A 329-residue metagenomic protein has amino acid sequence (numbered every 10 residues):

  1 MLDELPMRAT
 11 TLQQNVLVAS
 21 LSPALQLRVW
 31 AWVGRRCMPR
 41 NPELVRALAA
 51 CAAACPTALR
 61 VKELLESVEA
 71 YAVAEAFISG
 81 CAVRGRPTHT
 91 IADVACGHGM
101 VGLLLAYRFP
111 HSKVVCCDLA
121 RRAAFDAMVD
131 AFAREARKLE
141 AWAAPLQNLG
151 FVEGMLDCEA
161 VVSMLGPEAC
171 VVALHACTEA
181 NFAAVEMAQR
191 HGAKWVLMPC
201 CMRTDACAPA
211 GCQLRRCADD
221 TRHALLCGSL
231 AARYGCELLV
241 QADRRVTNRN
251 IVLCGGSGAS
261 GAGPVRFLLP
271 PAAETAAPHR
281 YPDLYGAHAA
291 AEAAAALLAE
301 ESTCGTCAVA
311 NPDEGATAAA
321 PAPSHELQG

Functional and structural regions predicted by a protein language model:
M1-T317, P321-G329: Class I S-adenosyl-L-methionine
